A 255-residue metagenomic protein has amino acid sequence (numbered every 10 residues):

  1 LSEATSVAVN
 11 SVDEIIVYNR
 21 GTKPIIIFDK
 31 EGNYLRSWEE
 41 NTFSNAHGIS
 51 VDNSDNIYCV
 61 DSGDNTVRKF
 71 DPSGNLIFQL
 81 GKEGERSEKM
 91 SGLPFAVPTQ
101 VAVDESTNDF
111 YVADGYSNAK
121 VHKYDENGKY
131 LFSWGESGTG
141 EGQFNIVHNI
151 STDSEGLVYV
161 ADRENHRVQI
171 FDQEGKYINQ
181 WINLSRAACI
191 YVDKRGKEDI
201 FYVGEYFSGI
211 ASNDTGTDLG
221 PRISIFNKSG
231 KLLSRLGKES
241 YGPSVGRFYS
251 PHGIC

Functional and structural regions predicted by a protein language model:
L1-C255: Eukaryotic scaffold repeat domains enriched in small/polar residues
